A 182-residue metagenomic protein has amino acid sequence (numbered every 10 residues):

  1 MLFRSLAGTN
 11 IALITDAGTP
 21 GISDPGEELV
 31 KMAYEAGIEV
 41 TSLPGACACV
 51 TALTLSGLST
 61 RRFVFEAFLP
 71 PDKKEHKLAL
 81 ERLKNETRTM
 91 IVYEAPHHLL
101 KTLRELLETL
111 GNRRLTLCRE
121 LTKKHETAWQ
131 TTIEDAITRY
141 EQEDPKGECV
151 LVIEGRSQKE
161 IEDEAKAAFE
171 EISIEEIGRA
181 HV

Functional and structural regions predicted by a protein language model:
M1-L2, H181: Short, small-residue-biased leader/transition segments that mark boundaries at the very start of proteins
F3-T41, T51: Class I S-adenosyl-L-methionine
S5, L29-K31, S56-R61, T109-L110 (+1 more regions): Short, hinge-like loop/turn segments at secondary-structure boundaries
L6-N10, T89, P96-R179: A contiguous loop/helix-start segment that scaffolds small-molecule binding in enzyme catalytic cores
A12-D16, R62, L117-R119: Short beta-strands and strand-loop turn motifs
T15, S42-G45, V92, L117: General beta-strand structural signal in soluble alpha/beta enzymes
P20, C47-V50, K123-K124: Short gly/pro/ser/thr-enriched loop/turn and capping motifs at secondary-structure boundaries
E28-E86: Class I SAM-dependent methyltransferase SAM-binding "motif I" and its flanking Rossmann-like core
